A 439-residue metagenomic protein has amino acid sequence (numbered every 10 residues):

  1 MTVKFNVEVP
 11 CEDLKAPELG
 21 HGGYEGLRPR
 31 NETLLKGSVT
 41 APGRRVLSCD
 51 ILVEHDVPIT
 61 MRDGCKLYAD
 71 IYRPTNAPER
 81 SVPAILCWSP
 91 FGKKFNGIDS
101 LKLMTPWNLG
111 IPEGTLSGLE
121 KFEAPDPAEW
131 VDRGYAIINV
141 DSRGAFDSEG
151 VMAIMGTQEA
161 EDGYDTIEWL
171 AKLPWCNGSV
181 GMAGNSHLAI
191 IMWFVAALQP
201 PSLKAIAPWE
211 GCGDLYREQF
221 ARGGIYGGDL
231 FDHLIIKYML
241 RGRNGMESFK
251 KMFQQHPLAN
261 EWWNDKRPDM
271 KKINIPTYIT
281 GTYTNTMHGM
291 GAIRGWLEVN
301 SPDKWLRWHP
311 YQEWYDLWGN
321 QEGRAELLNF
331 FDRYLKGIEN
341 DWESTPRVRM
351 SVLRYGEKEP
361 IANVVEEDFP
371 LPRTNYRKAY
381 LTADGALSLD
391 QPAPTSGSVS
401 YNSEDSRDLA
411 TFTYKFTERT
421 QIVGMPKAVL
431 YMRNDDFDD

Functional and structural regions predicted by a protein language model:
T2-C87, K93, L387-S400, E404-D408: Catalytic-loop region of hydrolases
T2-P29, H309, D316-D439: C-terminal, loop-rich substrate-recognition/catalytic regions characterized by aromatic stacking residues
S38-E343, R347-M350, A362: Active-site-proximal cap/loop segments of hydrolase catalytic domains
